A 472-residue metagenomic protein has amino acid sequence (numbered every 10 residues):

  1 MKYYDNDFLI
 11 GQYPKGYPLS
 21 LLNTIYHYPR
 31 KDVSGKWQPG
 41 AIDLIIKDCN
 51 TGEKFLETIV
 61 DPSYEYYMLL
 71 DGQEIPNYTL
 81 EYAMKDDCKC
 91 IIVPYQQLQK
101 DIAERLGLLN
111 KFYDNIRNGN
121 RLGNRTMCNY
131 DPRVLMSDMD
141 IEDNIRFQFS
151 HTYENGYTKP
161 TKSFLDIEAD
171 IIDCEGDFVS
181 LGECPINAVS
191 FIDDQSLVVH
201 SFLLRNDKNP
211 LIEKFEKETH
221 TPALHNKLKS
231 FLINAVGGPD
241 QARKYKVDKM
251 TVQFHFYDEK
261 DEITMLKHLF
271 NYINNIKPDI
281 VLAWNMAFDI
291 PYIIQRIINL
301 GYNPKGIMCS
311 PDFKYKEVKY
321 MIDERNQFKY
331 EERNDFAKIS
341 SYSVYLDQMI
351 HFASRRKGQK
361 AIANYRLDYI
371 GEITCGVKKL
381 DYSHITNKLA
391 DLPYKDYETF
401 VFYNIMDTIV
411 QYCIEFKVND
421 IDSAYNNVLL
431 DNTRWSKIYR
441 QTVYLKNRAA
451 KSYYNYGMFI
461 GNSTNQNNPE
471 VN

Functional and structural regions predicted by a protein language model:
K2-E81, D140-E142, Q148-I280, N468-N472: Conserved RNase H-like, two-metal-ion catalytic cores of nucleic-acid enzymes
E81-T158: Non-catalytic propeptide/linker segments at domain boundaries
P132-C174, P304, M308-K338, N447-P469: Extended, Lys/Arg-enriched charged tracts that mediate electrostatic binding to polyanionic substrates
F178-E183, I290-P291, Q295-P304, P311 (+2 more regions): Short secondary-structure boundary/capping segments
V198-S201, K208-K214, E218-T219, A223-V247 (+4 more regions): Active-site-proximal helix-loop-helix substrate-binding element of RNase H-like nuclease domains
L282-Y292: Acidic, metal-coordinating catalytic cores used for nucleic-acid/nucleotide bond scission and strand-transfer chemistry
N387-N472: Common nucleic-acid-contacting/processivity interface regions adjacent to the catalytic cores of nucleic-acid enzymes
